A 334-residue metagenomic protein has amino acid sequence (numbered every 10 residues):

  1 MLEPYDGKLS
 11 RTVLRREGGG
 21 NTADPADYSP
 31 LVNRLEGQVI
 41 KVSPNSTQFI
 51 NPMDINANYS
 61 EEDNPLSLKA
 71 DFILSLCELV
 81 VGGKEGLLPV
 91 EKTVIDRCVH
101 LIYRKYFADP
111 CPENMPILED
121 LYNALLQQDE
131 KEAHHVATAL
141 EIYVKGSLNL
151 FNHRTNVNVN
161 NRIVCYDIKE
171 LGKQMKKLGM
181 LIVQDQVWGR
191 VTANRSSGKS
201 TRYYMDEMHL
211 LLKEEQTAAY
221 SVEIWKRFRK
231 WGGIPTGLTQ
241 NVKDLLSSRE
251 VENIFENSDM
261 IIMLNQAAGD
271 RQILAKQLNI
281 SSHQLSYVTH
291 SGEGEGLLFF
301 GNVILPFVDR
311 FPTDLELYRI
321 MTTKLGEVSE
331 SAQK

Functional and structural regions predicted by a protein language model:
M1-P4, R11: Short, low-complexity S/T/E/D/G/P-rich linear segments that nucleate or cap local secondary structure
A26, P30-G37, P44-S46, N51-G233 (+3 more regions): P-loop NTPase motor domains
T239: H-loop/switch region of ABC-family ATPase nucleotide-binding domains
V242-K334: C-terminal regions of RecA-like/P-loop NTPase motor modules
